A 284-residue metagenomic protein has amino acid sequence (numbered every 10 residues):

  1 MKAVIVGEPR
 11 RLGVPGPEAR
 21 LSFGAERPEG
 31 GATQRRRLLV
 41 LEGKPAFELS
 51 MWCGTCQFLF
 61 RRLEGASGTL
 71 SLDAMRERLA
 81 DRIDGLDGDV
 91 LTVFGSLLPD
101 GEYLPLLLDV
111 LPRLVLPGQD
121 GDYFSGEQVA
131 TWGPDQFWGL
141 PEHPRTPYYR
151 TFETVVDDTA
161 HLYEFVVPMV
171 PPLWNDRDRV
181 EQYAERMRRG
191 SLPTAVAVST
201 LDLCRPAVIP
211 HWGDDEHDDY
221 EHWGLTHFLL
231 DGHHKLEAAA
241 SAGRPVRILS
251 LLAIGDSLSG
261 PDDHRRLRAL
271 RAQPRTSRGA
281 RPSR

Functional and structural regions predicted by a protein language model:
M1-R36: N-terminus-biased targeting/localization segments
G24-F228, A240-S241, P245-R247: Short alpha-helix boundary/capping and kink motifs at helix termini
R205-P206, E237, D256-S259: Short catalytic/ligand-binding loop motif for oxyanion handling, primarily in non-cytosolic enzymes, centered on
E216-D218, K235, S259: Nuclease catalytic cores that cleave nucleic-acid phosphodiester bonds, predominantly acidic two-metal-ion
G232: Short, conserved phosphate/pyrophosphate- and ester-handling motifs at nucleotide-, phospho-/glycolipid
R244-D256: ADP-ribosyltransferase catalytic core
A253-R284: Amphipathic, charge-rich alpha-helical segments that serve as recognition/docking helices
